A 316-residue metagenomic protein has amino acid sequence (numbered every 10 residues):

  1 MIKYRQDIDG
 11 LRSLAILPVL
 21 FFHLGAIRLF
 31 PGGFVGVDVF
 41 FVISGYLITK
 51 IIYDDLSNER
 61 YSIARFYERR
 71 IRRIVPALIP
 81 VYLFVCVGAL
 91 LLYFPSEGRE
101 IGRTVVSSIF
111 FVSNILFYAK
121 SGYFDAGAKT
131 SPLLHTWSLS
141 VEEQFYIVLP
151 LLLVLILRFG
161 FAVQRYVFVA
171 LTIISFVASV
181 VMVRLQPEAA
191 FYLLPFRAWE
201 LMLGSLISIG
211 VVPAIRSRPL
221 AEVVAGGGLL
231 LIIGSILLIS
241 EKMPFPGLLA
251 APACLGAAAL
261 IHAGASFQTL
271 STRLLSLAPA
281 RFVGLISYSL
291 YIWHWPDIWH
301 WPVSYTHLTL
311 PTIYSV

Functional and structural regions predicted by a protein language model:
M1-L308, S315: Membrane-interface helix/loop caps of multi-pass membrane proteins
